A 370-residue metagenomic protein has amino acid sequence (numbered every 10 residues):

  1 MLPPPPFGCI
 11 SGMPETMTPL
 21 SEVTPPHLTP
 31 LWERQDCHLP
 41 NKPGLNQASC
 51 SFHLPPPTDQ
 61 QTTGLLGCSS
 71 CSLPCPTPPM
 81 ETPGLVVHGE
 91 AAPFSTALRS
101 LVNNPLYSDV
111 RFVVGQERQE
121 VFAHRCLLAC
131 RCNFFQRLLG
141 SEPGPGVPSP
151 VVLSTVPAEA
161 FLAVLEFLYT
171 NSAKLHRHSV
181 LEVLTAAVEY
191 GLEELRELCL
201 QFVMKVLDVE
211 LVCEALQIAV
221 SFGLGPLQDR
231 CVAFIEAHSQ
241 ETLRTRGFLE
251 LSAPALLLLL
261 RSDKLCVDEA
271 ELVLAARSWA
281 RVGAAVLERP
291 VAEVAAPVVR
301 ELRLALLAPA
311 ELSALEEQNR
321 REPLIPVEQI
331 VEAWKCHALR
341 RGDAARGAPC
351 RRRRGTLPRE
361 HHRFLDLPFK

Functional and structural regions predicted by a protein language model:
L2-E22, W32, N41, C50-H53 (+2 more regions): N-terminal BTB/POZ boundary and linker segment
L2-P5, E22-V23, N41, E81-H88 (+7 more regions): Alpha-helical scaffold in the C-terminal half of BTB/POZ domains and their immediate C-terminal extension
H27, D36-N41, N46, H53 (+1 more regions): Intrinsic-disorder-associated, low-complexity terminal segments enriched in Asp/Asn/His/Tyr and depleted of Lys/Arg
A129-L139: Short active-site loop/helix that positions an aromatic residue
L138-S141, L198: Residue-level signal for well-ordered alpha-helical positions
G140-P143, S172-A173: Short, flexible helix-adjacent loops and helix caps
L153-S154: A short, basic-hydrophobic beta/loop patch
